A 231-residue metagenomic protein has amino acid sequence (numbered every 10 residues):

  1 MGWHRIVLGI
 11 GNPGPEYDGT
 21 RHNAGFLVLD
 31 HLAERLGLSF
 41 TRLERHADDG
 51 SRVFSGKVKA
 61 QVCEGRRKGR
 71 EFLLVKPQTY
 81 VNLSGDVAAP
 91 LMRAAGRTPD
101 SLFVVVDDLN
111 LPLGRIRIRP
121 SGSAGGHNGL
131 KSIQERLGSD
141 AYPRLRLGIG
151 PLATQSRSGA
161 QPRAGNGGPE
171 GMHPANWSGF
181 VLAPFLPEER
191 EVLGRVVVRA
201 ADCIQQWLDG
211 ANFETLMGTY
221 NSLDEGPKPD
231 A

Functional and structural regions predicted by a protein language model:
M1-A124, L130-R146, P151-G179, R190-V198 (+2 more regions): Nucleotide and nucleotide-moiety/phosphate-recognizing core
